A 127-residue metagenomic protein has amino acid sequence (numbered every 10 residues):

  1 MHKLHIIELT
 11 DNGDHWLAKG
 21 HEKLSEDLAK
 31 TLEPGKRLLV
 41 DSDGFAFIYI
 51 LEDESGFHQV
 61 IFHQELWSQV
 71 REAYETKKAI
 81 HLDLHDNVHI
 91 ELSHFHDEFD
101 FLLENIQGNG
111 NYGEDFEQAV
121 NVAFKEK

Functional and structural regions predicted by a protein language model:
M1-K23: Short, extreme N-terminal segment that most often corresponds to the first beta-strand
K3, D11, G56, G108 (+1 more regions): Structured catalytic/translocation cores of nucleotide/phosphate-coupled proteins
W16, L28-K30, V70-E72: Short acidic, gly/pro-rich beta-turn/loop elements at beta-sheet edges and active-site/ligand-binding grooves
K23-K36: Charged, amphipathic alpha-helical segments
P34-G56: Glycine-rich loop/turn
H58-G110: Amphipathic protein-protein interaction modules
L103-K127: C-terminal partner/receptor-binding element of secreted or periplasmic proteins
